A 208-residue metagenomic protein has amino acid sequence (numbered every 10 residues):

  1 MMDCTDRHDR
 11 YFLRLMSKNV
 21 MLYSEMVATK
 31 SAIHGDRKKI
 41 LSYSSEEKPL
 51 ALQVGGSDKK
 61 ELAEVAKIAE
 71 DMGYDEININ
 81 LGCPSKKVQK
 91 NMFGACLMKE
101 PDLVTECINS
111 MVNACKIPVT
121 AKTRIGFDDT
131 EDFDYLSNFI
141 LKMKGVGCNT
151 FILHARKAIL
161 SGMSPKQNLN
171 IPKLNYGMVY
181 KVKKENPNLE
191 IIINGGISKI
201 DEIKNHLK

Functional and structural regions predicted by a protein language model:
M1-K208: Flavin-dependent oxidoreductase catalytic cores
